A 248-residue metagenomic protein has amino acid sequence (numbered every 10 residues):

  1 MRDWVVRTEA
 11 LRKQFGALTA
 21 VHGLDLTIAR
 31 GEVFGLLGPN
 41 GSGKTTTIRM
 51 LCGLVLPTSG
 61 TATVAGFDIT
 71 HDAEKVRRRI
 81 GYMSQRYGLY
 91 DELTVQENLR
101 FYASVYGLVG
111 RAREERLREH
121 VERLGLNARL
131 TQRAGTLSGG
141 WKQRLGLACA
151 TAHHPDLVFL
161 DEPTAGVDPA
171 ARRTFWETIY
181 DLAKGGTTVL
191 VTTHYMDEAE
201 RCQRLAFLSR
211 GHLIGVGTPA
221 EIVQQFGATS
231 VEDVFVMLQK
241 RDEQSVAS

Functional and structural regions predicted by a protein language model:
E92, R133-L137: Conserved ABC ATPase signature
R100, S104, V109-R129: Conserved ABC ATPase "signature" region
H154: Conserved catalytic motifs of ABC-family nucleotide-binding domains
V158-E162: Catalytic Walker B motif of ABC-type/P-loop ATPase nucleotide-binding domains
V216-G217: ABC ATPase "signature
